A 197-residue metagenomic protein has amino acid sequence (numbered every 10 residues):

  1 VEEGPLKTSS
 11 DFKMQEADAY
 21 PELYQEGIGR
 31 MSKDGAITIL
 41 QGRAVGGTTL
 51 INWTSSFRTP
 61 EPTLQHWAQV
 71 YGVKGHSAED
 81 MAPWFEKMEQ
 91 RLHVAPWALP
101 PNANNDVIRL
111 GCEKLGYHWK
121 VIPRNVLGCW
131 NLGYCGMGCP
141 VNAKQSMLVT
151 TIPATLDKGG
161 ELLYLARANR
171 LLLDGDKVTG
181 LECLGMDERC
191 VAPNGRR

Functional and structural regions predicted by a protein language model:
V1-W67, A78, E182, N194: N-terminal glycine-rich phosphate/pyrophosphate-binding loop and immediately adjacent elements
P5-L6, F57, R167-N169, M186-E188: Short, glycine-/Ser/Thr-/acidic-enriched flexible segments
K7, G128, C190: Flexible, glycine-rich phosphate/dinucleotide-binding loops and adjacent beta-alpha linkers at cofactor/substrate
Q41, N52-T54, V121-P123, Y164 (+1 more regions): Pocket-edge structural micro-motifs
Q41-R43, L110-G111, P153-A154, R196-R197: A general structural signal for short secondary-structure junctions and capping/turn motifs
V70, K74-L171, G175-V178: Conserved redox-cofactor binding core of oxidoreductases
R170-R197: Conserved beta-strand-loop-beta-strand element in the redox core of flavoprotein oxidoreductases
